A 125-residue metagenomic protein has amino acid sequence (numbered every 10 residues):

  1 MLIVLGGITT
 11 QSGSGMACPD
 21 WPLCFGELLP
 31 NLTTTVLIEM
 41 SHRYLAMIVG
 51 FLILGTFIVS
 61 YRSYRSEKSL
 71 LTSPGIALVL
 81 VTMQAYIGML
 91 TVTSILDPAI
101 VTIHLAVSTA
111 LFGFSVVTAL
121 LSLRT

Functional and structural regions predicted by a protein language model:
M1-T125: Polytopic transmembrane helical bundles with strong interfacial aromatic enrichment
